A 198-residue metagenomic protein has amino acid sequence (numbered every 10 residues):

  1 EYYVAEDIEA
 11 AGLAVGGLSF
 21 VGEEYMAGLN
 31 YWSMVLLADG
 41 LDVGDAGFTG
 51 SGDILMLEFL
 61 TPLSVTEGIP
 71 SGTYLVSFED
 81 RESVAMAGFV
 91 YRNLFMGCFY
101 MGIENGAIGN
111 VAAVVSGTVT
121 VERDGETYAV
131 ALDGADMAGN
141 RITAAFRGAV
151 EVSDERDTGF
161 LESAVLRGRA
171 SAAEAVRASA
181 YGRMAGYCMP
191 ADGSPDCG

Functional and structural regions predicted by a protein language model:
E1-L18, D157-V176: Disulfide-bonded cysteine-rich modules in secreted/extracellular proteins, activating on the conserved Cys frameworks
E23-V121, L161-G198: Surface-exposed helix/loop patches within compact recognition domains
V121-G159: C-terminal or internal capping secondary-structure element at the end of a domain, subdomain, or sheet
